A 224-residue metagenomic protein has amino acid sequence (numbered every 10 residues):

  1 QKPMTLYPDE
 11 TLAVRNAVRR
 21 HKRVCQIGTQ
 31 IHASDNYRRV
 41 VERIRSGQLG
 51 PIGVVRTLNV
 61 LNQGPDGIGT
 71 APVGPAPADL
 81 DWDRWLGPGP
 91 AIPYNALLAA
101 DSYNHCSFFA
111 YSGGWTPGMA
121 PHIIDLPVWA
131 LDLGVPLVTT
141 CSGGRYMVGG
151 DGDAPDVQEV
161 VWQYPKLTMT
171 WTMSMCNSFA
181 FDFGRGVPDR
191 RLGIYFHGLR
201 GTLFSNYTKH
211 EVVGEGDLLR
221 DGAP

Functional and structural regions predicted by a protein language model:
Q1-A33, G47: Beta-strand-loop-alpha-helix segment that lines the small-molecule cofactor/substrate pocket of alpha/beta enzymes
P8, S34, P117-P121: Short alpha-helix boundary/capping motifs
R39, P51, R56-P224: Contiguous beta-strand/loop segments that form the cofactor/metal-binding neighborhood of enzyme cores
